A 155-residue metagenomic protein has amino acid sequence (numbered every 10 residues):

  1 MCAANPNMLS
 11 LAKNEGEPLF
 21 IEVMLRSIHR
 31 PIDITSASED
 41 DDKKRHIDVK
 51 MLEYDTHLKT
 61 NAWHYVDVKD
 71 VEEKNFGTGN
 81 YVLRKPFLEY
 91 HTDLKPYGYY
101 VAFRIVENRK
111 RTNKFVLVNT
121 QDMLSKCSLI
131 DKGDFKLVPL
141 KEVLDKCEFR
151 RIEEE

Functional and structural regions predicted by a protein language model:
M1-E155: Nucleic-acid endonuclease domains
